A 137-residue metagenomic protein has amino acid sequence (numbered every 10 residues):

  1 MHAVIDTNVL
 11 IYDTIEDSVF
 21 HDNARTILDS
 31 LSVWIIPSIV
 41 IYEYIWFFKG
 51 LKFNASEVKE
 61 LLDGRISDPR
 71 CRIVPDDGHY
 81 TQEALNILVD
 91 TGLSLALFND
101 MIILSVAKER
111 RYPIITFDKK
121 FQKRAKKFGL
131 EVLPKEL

Functional and structural regions predicted by a protein language model:
M1-H2, L104-L137: Acidic, PIN/NYN-like endoribonuclease modules and their adjacent C-terminal/linker elements
M1-I36, L51-E60, L137: Short, well-structured N-terminal submotif of metal-dependent ribonuclease cores
I5-D6, I36-P37, L93-L97, D118 (+1 more regions): Histidine- and aromatic-rich ligand-binding microenvironments
L10, I41, F121-Q122: A generic structural signal for short hydrophobic patches within well-formed alpha-helices
Y12-T14, F47, R124-A125: Residues that scaffold the ATP/ADP-binding catalytic core of kinase and kinase-like folds
V33, R70-R72, G129-L133: Conserved beta-strand segments of alpha/beta enzyme cores
E43-V89: Active-site-proximal, substrate-binding regions of enzyme catalytic domains and RNA-binding/basic surfaces
R72-K119: Active-site neighborhoods of divalent-metal-dependent phosphate/nucleic-acid chemistry enzymes
